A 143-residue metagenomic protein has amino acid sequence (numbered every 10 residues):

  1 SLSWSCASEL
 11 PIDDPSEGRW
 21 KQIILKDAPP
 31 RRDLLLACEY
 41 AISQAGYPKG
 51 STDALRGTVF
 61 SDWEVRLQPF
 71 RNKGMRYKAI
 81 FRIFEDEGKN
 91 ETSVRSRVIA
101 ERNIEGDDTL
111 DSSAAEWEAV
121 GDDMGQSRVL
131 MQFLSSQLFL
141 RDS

Functional and structural regions predicted by a protein language model:
A7-S143: Ser/Thr-rich, low-complexity intrinsically disordered terminal regions
